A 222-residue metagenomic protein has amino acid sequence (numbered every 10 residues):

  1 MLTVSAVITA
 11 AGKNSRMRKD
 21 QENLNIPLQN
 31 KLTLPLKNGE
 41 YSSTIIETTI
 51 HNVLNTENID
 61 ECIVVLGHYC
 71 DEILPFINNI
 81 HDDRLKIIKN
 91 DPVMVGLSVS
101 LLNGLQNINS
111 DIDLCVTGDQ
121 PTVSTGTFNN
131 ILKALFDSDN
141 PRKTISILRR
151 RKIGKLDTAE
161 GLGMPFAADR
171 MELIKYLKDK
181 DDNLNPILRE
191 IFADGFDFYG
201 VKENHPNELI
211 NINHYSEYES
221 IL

Functional and structural regions predicted by a protein language model:
M1, L28, E57, I80-D83 (+2 more regions): Short, well-ordered coil/turn elements that cap or connect secondary structure elements
L2, A6, R170-E172, D179-L222: Conserved alpha/beta core of the MobA/IspD/sugar-nucleotide pyrophosphorylase nucleotidyltransferase superfamily
L2-G67: N-terminal glycine-rich phosphate-binding loop and ensuing alpha1 helix
V7-A11, V116-G118, L148-R150, K202-N204: Short beta-strand segments
M17, I73-I77, I131, I221: Hydrophobic packing residues within well-ordered alpha-helices of enzyme cores
L32, K86, D197-Y199: Conserved beta-strand segments of alpha/beta enzyme cores
I45-I112, G126, L177-K180: Conserved N-terminal catalytic core of the sugar/cofactor nucleotidyltransferase
N90-A168: Conserved beta-loop-beta/alpha segment of the NTase-like Rossmann-fold superfamily that binds/positions NTPs
